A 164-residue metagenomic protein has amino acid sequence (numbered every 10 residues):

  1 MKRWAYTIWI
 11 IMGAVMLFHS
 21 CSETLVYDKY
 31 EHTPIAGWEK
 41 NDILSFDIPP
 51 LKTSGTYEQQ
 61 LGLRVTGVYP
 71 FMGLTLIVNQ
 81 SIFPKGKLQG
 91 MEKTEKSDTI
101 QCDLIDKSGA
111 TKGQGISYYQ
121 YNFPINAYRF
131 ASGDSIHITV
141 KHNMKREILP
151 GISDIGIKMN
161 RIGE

Functional and structural regions predicted by a protein language model:
L17-S20: C-terminal motif of bacterial Sec signal peptides marking the signal peptidase cleavage site
S22-L25: Bacterial signal peptide processing site
K29-L51: Post-signal peptide N-terminal segment of mature Sec-exported envelope proteins
D42-S45, E58-G62, I100-P124: A beta-strand/beta-hairpin structural motif
T53-L61, A127-R146: Noncatalytic modules at the cell exterior or secretory-pathway interfaces, chiefly beta-strand-rich lectin/adhesion
T66-V68, Q120-I125, H142-I152: Short acidic/polar inter-strand loop motif in beta-rich domains
P70-I77, G151-D154: Short coil-to-beta strand junction motifs in C2/discoidin
I148-E164: C-terminal interaction-tip segments
